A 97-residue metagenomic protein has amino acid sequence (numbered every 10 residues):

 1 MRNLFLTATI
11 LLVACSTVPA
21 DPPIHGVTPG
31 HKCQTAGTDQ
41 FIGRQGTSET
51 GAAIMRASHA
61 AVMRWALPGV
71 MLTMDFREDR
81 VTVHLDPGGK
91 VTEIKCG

Functional and structural regions predicted by a protein language model:
M1-L4: Positively charged n-region of N-terminal signal peptides that target proteins for export
L11-A14: C-terminal motif of bacterial Sec signal peptides marking the signal peptidase cleavage site
S16-P19: Bacterial signal peptide processing site
I24-R44: Post-signal peptide N-terminal segment of mature Sec-exported envelope proteins
E49-G97: Intrinsically disordered, glycine/charged-rich N-terminal periplasmic/extracytoplasmic linker segments that lie
